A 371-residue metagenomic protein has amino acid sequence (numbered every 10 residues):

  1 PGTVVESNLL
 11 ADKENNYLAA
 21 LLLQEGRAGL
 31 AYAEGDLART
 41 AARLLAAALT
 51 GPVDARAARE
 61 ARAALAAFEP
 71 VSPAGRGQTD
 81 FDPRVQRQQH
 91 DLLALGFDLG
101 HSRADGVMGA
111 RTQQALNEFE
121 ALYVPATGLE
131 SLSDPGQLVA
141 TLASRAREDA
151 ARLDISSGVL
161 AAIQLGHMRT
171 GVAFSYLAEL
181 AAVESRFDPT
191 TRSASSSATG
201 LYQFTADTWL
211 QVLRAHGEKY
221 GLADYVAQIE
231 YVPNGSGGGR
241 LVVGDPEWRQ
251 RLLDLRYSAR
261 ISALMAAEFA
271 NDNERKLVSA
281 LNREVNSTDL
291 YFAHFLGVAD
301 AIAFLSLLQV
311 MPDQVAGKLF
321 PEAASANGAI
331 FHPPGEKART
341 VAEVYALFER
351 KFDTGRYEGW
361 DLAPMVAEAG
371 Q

Functional and structural regions predicted by a protein language model:
E14, N327-Q371: Low-complexity, Gly/Ser/Thr/Pro-rich intrinsically disordered linker/tail segments
V53-D54, G75-A143: Short acidic, glycine/serine/threonine-rich helix-capping segments at coil-helix boundaries
P70, R76, V124, S131-Q164 (+5 more regions): N-terminal export signals and maturation junctions of secreted/periplasmic proteins
L92, A161, L210-Y291, F295-A303: Alpha-helical segment that forms one wall of the substrate-binding/catalytic cleft in peptidoglycan-active domains
G96-D98, R145-D188, L255-L264, E268-L281: Export/targeting segments at the very N-terminus of extracytoplasmic proteins
G100-D105, G128-S131, A173-E179, T190-S193 (+4 more regions): Surface-exposed patches in mature extracellular/periplasmic domains of secreted proteins
Y123-G128, S185-R192, Q211, K276 (+1 more regions): Secretory-pathway/luminal and periplasmic proteins that interact with or process carbohydrate-rich
T288-V341: Catalytic and substrate-binding regions of cell-wall glycan-acting enzymes that process beta-1,4-linked
